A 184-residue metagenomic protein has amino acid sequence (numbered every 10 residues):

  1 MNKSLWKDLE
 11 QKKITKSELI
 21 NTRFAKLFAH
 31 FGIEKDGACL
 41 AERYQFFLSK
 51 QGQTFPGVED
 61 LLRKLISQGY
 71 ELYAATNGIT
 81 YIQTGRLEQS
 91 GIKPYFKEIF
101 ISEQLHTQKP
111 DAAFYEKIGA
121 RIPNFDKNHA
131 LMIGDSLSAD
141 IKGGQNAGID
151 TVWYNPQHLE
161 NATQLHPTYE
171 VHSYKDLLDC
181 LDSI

Functional and structural regions predicted by a protein language model:
M1-P56: N-terminal helical cap/lid subdomain that shapes the substrate entry/recognition surface in HAD-like hydrolases
L9, K13, E18, G52 (+5 more regions): Solvent-exposed, flexible loop/coil residues
Q45-S49, Q68, E98: Conserved acidic, metal-coordinating active-site core of Asp-based, Mg2+-dependent phosphoryl-transfer enzymes
P56-G57, A113: Short, conserved clusters of charged catalytic residues that mark active-site and nucleotide-handling motifs
G57-G69: Catalytic-core regions built around general acid/base machinery
R63-I66, I79-I184: Asp-based, Mg2+/Mn2+-dependent phosphohydrolase catalytic module
T76: Conserved phosphate-coupling serine/threonine residues in phosphotransfer and NTP-handling enzymes
